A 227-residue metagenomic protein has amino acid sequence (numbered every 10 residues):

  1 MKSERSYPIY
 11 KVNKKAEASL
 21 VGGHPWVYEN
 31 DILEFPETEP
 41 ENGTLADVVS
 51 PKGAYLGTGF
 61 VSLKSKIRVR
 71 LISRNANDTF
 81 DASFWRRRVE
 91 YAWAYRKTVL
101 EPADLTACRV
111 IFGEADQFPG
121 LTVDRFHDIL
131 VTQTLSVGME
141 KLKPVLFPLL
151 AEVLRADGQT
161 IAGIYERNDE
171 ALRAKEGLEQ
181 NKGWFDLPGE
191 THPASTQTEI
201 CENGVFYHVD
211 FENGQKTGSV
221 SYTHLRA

Functional and structural regions predicted by a protein language model:
M1-H127: Non-catalytic accessory regions of SAM-dependent methyltransferases
S65, G138-E140, Q215-K216: Short, surface-exposed beta-strand-loop junctions and turns on beta-sheet-rich folds
D81-R88, G138, L142-L146: Short amphipathic alpha-helical segments
F112-D124, P144-S219: Non-catalytic substrate-recognition/targeting regions of SAM-dependent transferases
H127-E140: A short interface-forming secondary-structure element
T223-A227: Conserved small/polar residues in nucleotide/adenosyl-binding loops
